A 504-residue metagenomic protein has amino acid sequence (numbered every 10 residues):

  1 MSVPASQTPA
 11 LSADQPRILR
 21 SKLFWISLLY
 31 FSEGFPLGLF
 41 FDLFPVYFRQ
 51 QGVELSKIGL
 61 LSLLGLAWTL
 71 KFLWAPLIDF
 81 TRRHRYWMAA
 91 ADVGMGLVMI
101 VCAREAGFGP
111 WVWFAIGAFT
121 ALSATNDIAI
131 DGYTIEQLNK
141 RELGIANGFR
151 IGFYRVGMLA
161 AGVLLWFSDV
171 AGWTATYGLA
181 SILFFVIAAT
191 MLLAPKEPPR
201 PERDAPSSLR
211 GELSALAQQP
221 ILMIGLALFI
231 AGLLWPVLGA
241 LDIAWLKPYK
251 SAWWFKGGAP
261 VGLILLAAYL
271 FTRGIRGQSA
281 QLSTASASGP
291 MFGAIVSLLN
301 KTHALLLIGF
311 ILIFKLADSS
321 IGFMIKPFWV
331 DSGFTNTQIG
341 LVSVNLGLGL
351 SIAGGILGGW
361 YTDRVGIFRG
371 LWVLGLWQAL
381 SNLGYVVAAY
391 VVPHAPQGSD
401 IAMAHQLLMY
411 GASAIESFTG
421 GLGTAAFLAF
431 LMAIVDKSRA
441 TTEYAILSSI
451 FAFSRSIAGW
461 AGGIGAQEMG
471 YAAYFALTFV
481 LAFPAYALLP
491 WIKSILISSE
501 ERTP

Functional and structural regions predicted by a protein language model:
S2-R20, A106, K140-L306, L489-P504: Intracellular loop-helix junctions on the cytosolic face of multi-pass helical membrane proteins
P9-W68, V237-D242, L305-F310, F314 (+2 more regions): Helix-loop boundary and gating motifs at the non-cytosolic
F31, V98, F108-N126, P396-A429: Hydrophobic core of transmembrane alpha-helices in multi-pass small-molecule transporters, especially MFS/SLC-type
F44, A124-L138, L422-D436: Intracellular juxtamembrane helix-capping segments at the cytosolic ends of symmetry-related transmembrane helices
L55, K140-F149, N336-Q338, K437-L447: Loop-to-transmembrane helix entry/capping segments in MFS-fold secondary transporters and related SLC/MFSD carriers
T69-R83, S168, A353-W372, A466-Q467: Helix-to-loop junctions at the C-terminal end of transmembrane segments in multipass secondary transporters
A89-F108, L376-A402, P490: C-terminal ends and interior cores of transmembrane alpha-helices in multi-pass membrane transporters/permeases
K437-E468: A late C-terminal transmembrane helix in Major Facilitator Superfamily
